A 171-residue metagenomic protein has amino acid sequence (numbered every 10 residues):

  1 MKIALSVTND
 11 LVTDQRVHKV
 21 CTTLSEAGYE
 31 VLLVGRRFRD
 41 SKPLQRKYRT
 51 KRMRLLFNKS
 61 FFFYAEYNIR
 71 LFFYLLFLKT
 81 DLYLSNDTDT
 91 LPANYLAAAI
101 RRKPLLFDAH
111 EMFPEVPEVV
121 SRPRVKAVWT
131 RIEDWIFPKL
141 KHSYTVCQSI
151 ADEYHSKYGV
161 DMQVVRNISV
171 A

Functional and structural regions predicted by a protein language model:
M1-D40, H142, M162-R166: N-terminal subdomain of nucleotide-sugar transferases
D14, T90-N94, A151-D152: Short, well-ordered alpha-helical microsegments
G35, K51, T130-A171: Donor nucleotide-sugar binding/catalytic pocket of nucleotide-sugar-dependent glycosyltransferases
K47-Y74, S121-R124: A short, charged, and often flexible helix/loop element on the N-terminal side of the glycosyltransferase catalytic
F63-E66, P104, F113-I136, A171: Nucleotide-sugar donor phosphate/pyrophosphate-binding loop at the beta->alpha transition of glycosyltransferases
I69-F77, L96-I100, R124-T145, H155-K157: Membrane-proximal helix-turn-helix segments that form the acceptor-binding/catalytic region of lipid-linked
F73-L91, K103-L106: Short N-terminal targeting/anchoring amphipathic segment
A98-V116, Y144: Active-site proximal beta-strand in glycosyltransferases
